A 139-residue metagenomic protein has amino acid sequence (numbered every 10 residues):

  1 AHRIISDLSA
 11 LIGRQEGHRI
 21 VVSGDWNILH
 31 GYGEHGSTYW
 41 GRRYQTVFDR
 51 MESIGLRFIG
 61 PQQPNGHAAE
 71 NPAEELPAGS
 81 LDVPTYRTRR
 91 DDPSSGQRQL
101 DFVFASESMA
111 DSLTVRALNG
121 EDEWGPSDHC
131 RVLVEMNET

Functional and structural regions predicted by a protein language model:
A1-T139: Active-site regions of metal-assisted phosphoester/phosphodiester hydrolases, unifying DNase/endonuclease modules
